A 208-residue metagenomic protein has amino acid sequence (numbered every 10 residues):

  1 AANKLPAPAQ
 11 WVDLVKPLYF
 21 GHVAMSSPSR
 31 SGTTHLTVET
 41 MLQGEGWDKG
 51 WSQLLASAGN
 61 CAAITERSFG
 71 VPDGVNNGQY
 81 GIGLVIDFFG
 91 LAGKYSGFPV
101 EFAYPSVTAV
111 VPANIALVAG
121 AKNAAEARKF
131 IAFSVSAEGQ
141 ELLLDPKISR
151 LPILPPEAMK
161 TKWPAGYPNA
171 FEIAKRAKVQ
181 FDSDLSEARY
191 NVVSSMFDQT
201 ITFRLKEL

Functional and structural regions predicted by a protein language model:
A1-A2, V111-E126, L142-L143: A bilobed periplasmic-binding-protein/Venus flytrap-type ligand-binding module shared by bacterial periplasmic
A1-N76: Extracytoplasmic ligand-binding site segments that recognize negatively charged/polar headgroups
H22-S26, F133-L154: Periplasmic-binding protein-like
H22-S26, G81-V85, E101-Y104, A116: Structural recognition of the beta-strand scaffold that forms the well-ordered cores of secreted hydrolase catalytic
G50-Q53, K122-S134, L142: Short amphipathic alpha-helical coupling segments at ligand-binding clamshell hinges and other catalytic/signaling
Q53-A58, T65, S96-A121: Periplasmic-binding protein-like
N76, Y80-P99: A ligand-binding cleft/hinge motif common to bilobed small-molecule-binding domains
G166-L208: Long, charged, low-complexity terminal extensions
